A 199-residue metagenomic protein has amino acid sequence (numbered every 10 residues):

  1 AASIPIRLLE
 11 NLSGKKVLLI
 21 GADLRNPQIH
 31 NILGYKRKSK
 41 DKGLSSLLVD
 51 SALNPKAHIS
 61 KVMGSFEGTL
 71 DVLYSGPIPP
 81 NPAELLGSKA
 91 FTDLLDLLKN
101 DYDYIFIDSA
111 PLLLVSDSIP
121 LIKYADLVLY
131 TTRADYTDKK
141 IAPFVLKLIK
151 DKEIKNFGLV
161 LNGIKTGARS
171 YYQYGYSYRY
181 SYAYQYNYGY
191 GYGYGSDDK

Functional and structural regions predicted by a protein language model:
A1-K199: P-loop NTP-binding module
